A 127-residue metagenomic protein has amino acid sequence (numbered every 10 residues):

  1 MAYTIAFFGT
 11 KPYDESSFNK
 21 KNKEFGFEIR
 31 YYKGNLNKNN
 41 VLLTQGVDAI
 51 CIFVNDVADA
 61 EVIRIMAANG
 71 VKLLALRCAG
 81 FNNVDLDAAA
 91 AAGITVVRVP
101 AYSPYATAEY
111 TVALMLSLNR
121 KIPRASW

Functional and structural regions predicted by a protein language model:
A2-T95: An N-terminal-biased, well-structured beta-alpha scaffold segment characteristic of Rossmann-like dinucleotide-binding
A92-I94, P100-W127: Phosphate-binding beta-alpha-beta segment of Rossmann-like dinucleotide-binding domains, i.e., the NAD(P)
